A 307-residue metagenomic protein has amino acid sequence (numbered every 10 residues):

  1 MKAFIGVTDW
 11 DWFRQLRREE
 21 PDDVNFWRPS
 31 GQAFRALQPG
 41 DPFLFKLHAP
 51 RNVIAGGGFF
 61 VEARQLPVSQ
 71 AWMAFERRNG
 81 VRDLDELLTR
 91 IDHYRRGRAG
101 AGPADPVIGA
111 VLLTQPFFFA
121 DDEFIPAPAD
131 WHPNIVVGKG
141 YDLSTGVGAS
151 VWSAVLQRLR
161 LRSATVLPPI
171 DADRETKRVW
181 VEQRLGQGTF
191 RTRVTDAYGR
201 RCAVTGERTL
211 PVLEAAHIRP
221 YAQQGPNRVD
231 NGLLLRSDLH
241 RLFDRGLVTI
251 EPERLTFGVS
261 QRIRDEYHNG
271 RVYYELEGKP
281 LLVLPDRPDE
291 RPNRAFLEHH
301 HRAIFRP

Functional and structural regions predicted by a protein language model:
M1-P42, L47-A49, F117, E123-H132 (+3 more regions): Compositionally biased, charged N-terminal/linker segments
A3-T8, D121-G188, E207-V212, Y273-P307: A boundary/linker detector
R28-P29, R162-R201, R219-D230: Short, charged surface segments at domain edges that flank catalytic/cofactor-binding sites
A33-L37, K46-R51, G100-D105, L239-H240: A general structural signal for short secondary-structure junctions and capping/turn motifs
L44, A55, L112, A203-V204: A structural signal for short, well-ordered beta-strand segments and their strand-loop junctions that often border
V53, F59-N134, L255-E275: Aromatic- and Lys/Arg-enriched surface recognition patch
L185, T189, E207-L210, I218-P307: A detector for short metal-coordination/catalytic motifs
R201, E214, L235: The −1 position to Zn-ligating cysteines in a subset of zinc-ribbon hairpins
